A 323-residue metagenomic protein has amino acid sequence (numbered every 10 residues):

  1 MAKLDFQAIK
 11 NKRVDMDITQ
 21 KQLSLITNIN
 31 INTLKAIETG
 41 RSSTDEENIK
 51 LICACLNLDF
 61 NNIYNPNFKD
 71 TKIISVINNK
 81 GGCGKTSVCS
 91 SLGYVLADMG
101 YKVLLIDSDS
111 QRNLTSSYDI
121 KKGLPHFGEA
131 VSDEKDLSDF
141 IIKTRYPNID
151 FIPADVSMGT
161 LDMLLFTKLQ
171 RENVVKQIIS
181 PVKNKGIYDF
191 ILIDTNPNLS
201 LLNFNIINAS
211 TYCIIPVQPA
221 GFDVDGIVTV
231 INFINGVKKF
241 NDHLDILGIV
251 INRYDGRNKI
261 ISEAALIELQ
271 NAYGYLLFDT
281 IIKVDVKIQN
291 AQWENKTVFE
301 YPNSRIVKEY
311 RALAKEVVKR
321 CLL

Functional and structural regions predicted by a protein language model:
A2, Q7, N11-V14, Q20-K21 (+3 more regions): P-loop NTP-binding core
N28: Long, contiguous binding/interaction regions
